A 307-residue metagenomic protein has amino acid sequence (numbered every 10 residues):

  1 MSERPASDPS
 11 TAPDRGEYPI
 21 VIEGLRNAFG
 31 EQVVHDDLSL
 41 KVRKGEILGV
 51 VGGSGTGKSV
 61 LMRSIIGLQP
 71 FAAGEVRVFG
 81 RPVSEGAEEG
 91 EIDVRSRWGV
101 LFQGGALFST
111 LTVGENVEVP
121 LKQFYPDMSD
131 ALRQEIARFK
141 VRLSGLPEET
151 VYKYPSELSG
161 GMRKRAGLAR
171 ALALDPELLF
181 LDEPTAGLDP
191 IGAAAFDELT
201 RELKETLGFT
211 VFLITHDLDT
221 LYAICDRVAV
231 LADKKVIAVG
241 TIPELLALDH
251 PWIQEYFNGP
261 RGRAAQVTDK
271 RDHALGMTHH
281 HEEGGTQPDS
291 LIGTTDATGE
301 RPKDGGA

Functional and structural regions predicted by a protein language model:
V51-G53: The feature captures the beta-strand-to-loop junction immediately N-terminal to the Walker
I66: Helix-to-loop junction immediately C-terminal to a conserved catalytic motif
P82, D130-E149: Conserved ABC ATPase "signature" region
Y154-L158, M162: Conserved ABC ATPase signature
D175: Conserved catalytic motifs of ABC-family nucleotide-binding domains
L179-D182: Catalytic Walker B motif of ABC-type/P-loop ATPase nucleotide-binding domains
